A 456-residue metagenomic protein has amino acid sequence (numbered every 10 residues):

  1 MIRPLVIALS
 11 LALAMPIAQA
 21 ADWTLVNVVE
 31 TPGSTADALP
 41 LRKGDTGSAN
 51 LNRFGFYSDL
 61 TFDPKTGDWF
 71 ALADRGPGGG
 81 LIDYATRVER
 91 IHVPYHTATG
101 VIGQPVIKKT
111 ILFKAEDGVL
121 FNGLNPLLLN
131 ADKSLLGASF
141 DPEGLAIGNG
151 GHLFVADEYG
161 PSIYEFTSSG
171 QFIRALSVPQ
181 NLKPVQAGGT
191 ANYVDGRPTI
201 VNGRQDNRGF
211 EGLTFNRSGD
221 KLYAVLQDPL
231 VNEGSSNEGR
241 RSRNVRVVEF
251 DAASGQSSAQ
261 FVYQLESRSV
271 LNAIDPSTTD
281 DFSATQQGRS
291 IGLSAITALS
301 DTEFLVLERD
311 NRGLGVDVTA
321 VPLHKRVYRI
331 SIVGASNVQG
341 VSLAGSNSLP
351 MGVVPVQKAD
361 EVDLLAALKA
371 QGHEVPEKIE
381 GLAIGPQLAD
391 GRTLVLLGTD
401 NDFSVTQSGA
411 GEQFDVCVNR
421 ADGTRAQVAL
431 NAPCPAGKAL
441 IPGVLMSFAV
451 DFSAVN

Functional and structural regions predicted by a protein language model:
M1-Q19: Gram-negative bacterial Sec-dependent N-terminal signal peptides
A20-N456: Sequence/structural signature of beta-propeller domains
